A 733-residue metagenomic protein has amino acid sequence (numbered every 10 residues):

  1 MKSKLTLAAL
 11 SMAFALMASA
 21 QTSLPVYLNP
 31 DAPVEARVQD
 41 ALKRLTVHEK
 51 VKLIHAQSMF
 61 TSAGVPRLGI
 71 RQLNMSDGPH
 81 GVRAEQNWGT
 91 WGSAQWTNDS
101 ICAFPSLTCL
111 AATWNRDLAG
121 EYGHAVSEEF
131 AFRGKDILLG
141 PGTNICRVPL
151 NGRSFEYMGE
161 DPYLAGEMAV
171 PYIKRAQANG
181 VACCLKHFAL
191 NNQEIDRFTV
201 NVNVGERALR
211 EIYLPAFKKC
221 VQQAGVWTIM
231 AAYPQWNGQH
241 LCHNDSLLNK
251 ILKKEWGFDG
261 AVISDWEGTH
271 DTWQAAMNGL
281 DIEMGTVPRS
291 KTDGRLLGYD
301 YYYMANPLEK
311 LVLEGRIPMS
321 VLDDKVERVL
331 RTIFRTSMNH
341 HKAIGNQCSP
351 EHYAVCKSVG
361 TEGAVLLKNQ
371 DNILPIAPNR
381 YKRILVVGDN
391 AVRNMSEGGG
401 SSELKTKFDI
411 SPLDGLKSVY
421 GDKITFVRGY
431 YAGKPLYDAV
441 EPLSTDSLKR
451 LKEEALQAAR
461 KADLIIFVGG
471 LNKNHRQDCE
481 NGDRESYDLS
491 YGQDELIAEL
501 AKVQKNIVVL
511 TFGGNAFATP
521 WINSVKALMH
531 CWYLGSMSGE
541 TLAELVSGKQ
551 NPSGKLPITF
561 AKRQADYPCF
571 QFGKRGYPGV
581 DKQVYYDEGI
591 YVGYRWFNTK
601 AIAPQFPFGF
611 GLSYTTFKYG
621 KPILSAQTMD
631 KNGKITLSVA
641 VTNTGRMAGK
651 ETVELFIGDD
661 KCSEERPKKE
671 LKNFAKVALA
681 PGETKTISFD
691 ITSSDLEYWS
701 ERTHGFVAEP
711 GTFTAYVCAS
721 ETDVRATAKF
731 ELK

Functional and structural regions predicted by a protein language model:
M1-S23: Bacterial Sec-dependent N-terminal signal peptides
L16, A20-W699, G705-T722, E731: Glycoside hydrolase catalytic-domain context in secreted enzymes
